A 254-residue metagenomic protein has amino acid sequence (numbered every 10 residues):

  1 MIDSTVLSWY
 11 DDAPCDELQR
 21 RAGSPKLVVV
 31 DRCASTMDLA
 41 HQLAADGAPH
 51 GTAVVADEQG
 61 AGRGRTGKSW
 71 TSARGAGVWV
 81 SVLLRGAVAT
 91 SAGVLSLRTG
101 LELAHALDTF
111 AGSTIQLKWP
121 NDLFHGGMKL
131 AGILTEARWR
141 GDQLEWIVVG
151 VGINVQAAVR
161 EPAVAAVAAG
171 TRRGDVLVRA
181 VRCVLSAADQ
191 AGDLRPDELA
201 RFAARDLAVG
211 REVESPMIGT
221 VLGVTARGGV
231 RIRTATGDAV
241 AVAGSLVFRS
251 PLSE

Functional and structural regions predicted by a protein language model:
M1-T109, P251-E254: N-terminal lobe of the biotin/lipoate ligase/transferase fold
I2-Y10, V88-I115, H125-E254: Long, positively charged amphipathic alpha-helical accessory segments at protein N-termini or as interdomain linkers
G23, A48-H50, L117-W119, M128 (+1 more regions): Short, basic and Ser/Thr-rich N-terminal targeting/leader segments
D31, L117-W119, A243: Short loop/edge segments at beta-strand edges and connector loops that shape dinucleotide/nucleotide cofactor-binding
Q59-A61, W119, V149: Short conserved micro-motifs on helix faces and helix-strand junctions that flank and scaffold key functional residues
